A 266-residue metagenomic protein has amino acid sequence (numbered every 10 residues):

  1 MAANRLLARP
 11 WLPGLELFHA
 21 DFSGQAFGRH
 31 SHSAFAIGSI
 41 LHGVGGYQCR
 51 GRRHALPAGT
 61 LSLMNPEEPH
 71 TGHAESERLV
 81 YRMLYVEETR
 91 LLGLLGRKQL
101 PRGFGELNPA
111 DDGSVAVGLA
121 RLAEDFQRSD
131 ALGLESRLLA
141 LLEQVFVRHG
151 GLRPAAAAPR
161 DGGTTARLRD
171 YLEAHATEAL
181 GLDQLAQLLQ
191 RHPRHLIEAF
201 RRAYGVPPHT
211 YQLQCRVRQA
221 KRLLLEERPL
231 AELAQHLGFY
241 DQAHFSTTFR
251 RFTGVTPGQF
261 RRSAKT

Functional and structural regions predicted by a protein language model:
A2-R102: N-terminal regulatory/effector-sensing and dimerization cores that precede helix-turn-helix DNA-binding domains
H30-H32, H70, H192-H195, H209 (+1 more regions): Histidine-centered active-site/metal-ligand motif
Q48, G93-L95, Y211, L233 (+1 more regions): Residues that scaffold the ATP/ADP-binding catalytic core of kinase and kinase-like folds
G59, H195-F200, H244-F245, F249: Short hydrophobic/aromatic patch on the recognition helix
R97-A157, D170: Amphipathic alpha-helical segments enriched in hydrophobic/aromatic residues interleaved with Lys/Arg
G150-A155, I197, R202-Y204: Short, Lys/Arg-enriched N-terminal segment that forms or immediately precedes the first helix of a structured domain
D170, A174, A179-Q184, R191 (+2 more regions): Terminal helix-turn-helix DNA-binding modules in bacterial transcription factors
